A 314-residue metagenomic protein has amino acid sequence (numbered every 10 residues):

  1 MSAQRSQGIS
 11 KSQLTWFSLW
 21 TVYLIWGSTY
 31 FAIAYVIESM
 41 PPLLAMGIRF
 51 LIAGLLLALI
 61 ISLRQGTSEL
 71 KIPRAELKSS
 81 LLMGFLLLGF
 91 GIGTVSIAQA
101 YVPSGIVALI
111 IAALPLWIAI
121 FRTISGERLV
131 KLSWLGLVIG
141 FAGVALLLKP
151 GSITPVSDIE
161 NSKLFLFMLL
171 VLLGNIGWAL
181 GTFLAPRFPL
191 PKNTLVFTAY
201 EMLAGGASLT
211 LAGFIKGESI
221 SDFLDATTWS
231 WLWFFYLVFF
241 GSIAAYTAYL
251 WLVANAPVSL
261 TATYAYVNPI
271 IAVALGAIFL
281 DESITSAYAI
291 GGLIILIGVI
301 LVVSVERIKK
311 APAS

Functional and structural regions predicted by a protein language model:
M1-T21, L55-L82, G126-L135, S152-L166 (+4 more regions): Membrane-interface interhelical linkers
L24-L55, P103, L180-A207, F223-A226: Juxtamembrane helix-loop-helix junctions in multi-pass membrane proteins
I25, T29-Y30, A58-I111, L146 (+1 more regions): Specific transmembrane alpha-helical segments of multi-pass solute transporters/efflux pumps, especially DMT/EamA
G27, A58, G84-G89, G93 (+7 more regions): Hydrophobic/small/kink-forming positions within alpha-helical transmembrane segments of polytopic membrane proteins
T29, I52-L56, I110-R122, A204-S208 (+3 more regions): Alpha-helical transmembrane segments of compact multi-pass small-molecule transporters, enriched in specific families
P41-L55, I97-L114, L164-I176, W229-F239: Structural signature of hydrophobic alpha-helical transmembrane segments
M46-I48, L88, I92, I106-A113 (+2 more regions): Helix-helix packing/entry segments at the starts of transmembrane helices
L57, A113, L129-S152, Y266 (+2 more regions): Hydrophobic transmembrane alpha-helices of multi-pass small-molecule transport proteins
